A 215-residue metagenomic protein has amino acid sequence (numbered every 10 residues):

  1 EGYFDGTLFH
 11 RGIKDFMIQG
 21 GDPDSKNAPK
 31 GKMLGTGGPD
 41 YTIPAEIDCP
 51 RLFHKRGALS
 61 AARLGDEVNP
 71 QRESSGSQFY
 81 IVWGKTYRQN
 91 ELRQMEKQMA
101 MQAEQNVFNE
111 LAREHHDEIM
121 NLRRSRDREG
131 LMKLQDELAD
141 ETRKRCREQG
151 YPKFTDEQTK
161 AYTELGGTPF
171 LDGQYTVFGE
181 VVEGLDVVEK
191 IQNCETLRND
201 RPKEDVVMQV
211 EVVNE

Functional and structural regions predicted by a protein language model:
E1-E215: Cyclophilin-like peptidyl-prolyl cis-trans isomerases
